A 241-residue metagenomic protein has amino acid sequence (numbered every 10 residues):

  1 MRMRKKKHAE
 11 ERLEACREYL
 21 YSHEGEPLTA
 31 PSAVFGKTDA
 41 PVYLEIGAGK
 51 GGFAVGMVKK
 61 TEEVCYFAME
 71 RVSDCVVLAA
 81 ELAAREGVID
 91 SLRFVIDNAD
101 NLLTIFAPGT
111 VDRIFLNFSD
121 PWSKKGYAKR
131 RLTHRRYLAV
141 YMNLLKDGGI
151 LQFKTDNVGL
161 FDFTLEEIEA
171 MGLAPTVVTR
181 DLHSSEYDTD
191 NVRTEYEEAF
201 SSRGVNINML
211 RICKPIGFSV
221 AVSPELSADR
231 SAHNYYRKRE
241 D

Functional and structural regions predicted by a protein language model:
M1-T38, P175-D241: SAM/dcSAM-binding transferase cores
E45: Class I SAM-dependent methyltransferase core
G51-V55: Glycine-rich SAM-binding Motif I of class I
V72: Conserved SAM/SAH-binding beta-strand->alpha-helix loop
E81-P108: S-adenosyl-L-methionine
T133-D147: A short glycine-rich, Lys/Arg-flanked "PGG" loop and its adjoining helix->strand segment in the class I
Y137-A139, D162-D181: Conserved Class I S-adenosyl-L-methionine
G148-T155: Conserved beta-strand signature within the Rossmann-like core of class I S-adenosyl-L-methionine
